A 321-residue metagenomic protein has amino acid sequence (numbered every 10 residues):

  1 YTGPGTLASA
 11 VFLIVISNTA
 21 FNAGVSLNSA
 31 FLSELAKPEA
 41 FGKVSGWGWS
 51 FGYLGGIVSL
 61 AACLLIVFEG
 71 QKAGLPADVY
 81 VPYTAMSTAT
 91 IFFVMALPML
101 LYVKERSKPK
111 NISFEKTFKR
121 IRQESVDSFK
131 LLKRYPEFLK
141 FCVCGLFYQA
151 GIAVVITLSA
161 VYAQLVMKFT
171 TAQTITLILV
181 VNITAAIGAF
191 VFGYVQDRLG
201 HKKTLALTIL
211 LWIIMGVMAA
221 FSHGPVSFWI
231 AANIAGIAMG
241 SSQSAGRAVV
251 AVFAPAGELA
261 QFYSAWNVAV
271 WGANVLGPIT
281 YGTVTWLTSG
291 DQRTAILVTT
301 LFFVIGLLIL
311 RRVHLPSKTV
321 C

Functional and structural regions predicted by a protein language model:
A23-A36, S241-P255: Intracellular juxtamembrane helix-capping segments at the cytosolic ends of symmetry-related transmembrane helices
S45-V67, N267-P278: Glycine-rich segments within core transmembrane alpha-helices of 12-TM secondary carriers
I66-T90, T283-F303: A membrane-interface helix-boundary motif in multi-pass transporters
I91-Y102, L297-C321: Multi-pass alpha-helical transporter architecture, strongest for 12-TM Major Facilitator/SLC carriers used
E105-V143: Juxtamembrane intracellular "pre-TM" segments in multi-pass secondary transporters
T157-T174: Short amphipathic helix-loop junctions that connect adjacent transmembrane helices in Major Facilitator Superfamily/SLC
I187-H201, T285: Helix-to-loop junctions at the C-terminal end of transmembrane segments in multipass secondary transporters
K203-M218: Structural signature of the two symmetry-related core transmembrane helices
